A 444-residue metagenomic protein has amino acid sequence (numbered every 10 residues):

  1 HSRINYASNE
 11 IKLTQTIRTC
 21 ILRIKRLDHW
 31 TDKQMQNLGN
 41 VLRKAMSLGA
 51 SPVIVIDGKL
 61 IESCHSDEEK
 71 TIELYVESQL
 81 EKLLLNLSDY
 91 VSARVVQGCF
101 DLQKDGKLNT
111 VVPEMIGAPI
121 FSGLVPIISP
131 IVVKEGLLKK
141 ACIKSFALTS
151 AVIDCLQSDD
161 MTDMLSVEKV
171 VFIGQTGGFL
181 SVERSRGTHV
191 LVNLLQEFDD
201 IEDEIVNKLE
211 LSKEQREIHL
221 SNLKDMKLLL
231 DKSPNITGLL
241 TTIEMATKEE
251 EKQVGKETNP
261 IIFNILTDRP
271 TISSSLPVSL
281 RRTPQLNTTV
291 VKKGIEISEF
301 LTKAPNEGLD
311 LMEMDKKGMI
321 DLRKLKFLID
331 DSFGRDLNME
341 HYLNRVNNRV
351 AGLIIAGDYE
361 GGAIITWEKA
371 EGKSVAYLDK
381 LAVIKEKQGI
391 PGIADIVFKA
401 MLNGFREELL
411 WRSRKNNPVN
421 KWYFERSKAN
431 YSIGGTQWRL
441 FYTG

Functional and structural regions predicted by a protein language model:
H1-A246, M312-M319: Nucleotide/pyrophosphate-binding catalytic subdomain
K25, D57, E368, L381 (+1 more regions): Structured beta-strand/turn binding interfaces of compact recognition modules in eukaryotic regulators
G39, L223-D231, E251-G255, N259-D268: Alpha-helical repeat solenoid scaffolds
F179-E183, T247-K252, V419-W422: Short active-site-adjacent structural elements
I243-K248, R345-N348: A glycine-rich phosphate-binding loop feature that marks nucleotide/adenosyl-phosphate handling sites
E249, T258, I262-G318, L328-L343 (+2 more regions): Terminal substrate-recognition subdomain of acyl/acetyltransferases
M314-G389: A conserved beta-strand-loop-helix scaffold within acyl/acetyltransferase catalytic domains
G389-L402: Conserved acetyl-CoA-binding loop-helix of GNAT-fold acetyltransferases
